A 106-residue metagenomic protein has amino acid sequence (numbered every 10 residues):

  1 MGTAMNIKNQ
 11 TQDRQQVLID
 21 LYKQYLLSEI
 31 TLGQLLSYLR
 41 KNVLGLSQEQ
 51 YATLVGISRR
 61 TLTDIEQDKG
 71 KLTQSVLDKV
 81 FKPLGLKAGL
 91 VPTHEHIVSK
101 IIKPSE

Functional and structural regions predicted by a protein language model:
M1-Q34, E95-E106: N-terminal flexible/basic segments that precede or flank functional cores
S37-Y38, E49: Residues within the helices of the helix-turn-helix
R40-K41, A52, F81: The alpha-helix within a helix-turn-helix
G45-T63: Short alpha-helical DNA-recognition segment
T73-V91: DNA major-groove recognition helix of helix-turn-helix/homeodomain DNA-binding modules
